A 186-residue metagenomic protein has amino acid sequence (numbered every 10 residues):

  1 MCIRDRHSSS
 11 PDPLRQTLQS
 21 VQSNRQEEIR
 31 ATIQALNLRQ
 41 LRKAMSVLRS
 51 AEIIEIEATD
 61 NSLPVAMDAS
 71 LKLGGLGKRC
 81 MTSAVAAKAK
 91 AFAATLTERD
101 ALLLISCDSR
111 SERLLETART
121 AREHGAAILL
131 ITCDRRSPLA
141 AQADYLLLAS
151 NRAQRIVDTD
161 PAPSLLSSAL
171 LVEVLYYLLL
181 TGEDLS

Functional and structural regions predicted by a protein language model:
R4-R39: HTH-adjacent hinge/linker in prokaryotic transcriptional regulators
A31-Q34, S46, A94: Surface-exposed charged/polar residues within alpha-helices that form helix-capping/stabilizing sites and interaction
R39-M45: A short, basic/flexible loop-to-alpha-helix module at the beginning of a structural domain
R49-L170, V174-E183: Glycine-rich phosphate-binding loops that contact phosphosugars or nucleotide phosphates
